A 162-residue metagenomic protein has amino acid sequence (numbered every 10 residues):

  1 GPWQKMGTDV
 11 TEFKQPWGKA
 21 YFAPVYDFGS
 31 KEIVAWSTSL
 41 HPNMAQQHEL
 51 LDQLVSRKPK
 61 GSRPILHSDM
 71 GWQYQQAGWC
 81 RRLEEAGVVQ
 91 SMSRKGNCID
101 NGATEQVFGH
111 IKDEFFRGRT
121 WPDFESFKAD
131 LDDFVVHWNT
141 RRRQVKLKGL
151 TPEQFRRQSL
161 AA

Functional and structural regions predicted by a protein language model:
G1-A162: Charged DNA-binding/catalytic regions of mobile-element recombinases
